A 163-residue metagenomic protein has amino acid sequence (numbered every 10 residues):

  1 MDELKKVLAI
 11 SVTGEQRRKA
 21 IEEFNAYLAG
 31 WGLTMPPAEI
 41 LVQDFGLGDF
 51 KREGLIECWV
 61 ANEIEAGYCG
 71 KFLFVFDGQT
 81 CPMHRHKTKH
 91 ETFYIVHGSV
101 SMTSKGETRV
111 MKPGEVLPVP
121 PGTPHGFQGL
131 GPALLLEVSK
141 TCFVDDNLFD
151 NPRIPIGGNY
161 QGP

Functional and structural regions predicted by a protein language model:
M1-Y68, I154-P155, Q161-P163: A short, N-terminal "cap"/entry segment at the start of jelly-roll beta-barrel domains of the cupin/DSBH fold
G54-C58, K71-K87: Conserved short histidine dyad/triad with adjacent acidic residue
F76-D77, K87-K105: Glycine- and acidic-residue-biased ligand/ion/polar-headgroup-sensing regions
Q79, T88-K89, E107, T123 (+1 more regions): A generic "binding-loop/recognition-motif" signal
P82-M83, M102-S104, E137: Short hydrophobic/aromatic-rich beta-strand segments that constitute the beta-sheet cores of beta-sandwich/beta-barrel
T92, K105-P124: Short acidic-glycine-tyrosine-enriched beta hairpin
S99-S101, P124, P132-L134: Structural motif
Q128-P163: Double-stranded beta-helix
